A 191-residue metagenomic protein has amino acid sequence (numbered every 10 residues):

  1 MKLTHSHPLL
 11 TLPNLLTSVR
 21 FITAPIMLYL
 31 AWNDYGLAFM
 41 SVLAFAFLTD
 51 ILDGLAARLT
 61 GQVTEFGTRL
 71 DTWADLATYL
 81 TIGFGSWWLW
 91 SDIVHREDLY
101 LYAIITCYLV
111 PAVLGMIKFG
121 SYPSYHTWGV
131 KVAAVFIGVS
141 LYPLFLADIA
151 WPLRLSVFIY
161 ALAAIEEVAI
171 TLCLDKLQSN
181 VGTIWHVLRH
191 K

Functional and structural regions predicted by a protein language model:
M1-L10, L109, Y122-K191: C-terminal membrane-associated helical module and adjoining short loops/tails
T17, I22-T68, I82-S86, E97 (+3 more regions): Membrane-embedded alpha-helical segments that form the functional core of polytopic membrane enzymes, especially those
P25-Y29, G83-S86, A112-M116, G138-P143 (+1 more regions): Alpha-helical transmembrane segments of multipass membrane proteins
N33, G61-E65, S91-H95, I117-S124 (+1 more regions): Membrane-interface helix caps and helix-loop-helix hairpins in membrane proteins
D53-A57, D75-G85, A112-G115, E167-T171: Alpha-helical transmembrane segments and their lipid-water interface positions in multi-pass membrane proteins
A57-T78, W185-H190: Juxtamembrane helix-capping/reentrant segments at transmembrane boundaries
L70-A77, L99-Y102, S124-A133: Cytoplasmic-side transmembrane-helix entry/capping segments in multi-pass membrane proteins
W87-Y122: Transmembrane helix-loop-helix
